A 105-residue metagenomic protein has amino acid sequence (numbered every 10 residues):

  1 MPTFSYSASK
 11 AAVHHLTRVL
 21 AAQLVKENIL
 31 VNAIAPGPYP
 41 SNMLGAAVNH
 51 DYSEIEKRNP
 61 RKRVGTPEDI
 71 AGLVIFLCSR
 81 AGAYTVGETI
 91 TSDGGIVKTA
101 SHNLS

Functional and structural regions predicted by a protein language model:
M1-S5, N28: Conserved catalytic loop/helix region of short-chain dehydrogenase/reductase
S9, T17: Active-site helix of classical SDR
A22-K26, A83: Alpha-helical segment proximal to the catalytic Tyr-Lys
K26, P36-N59, D69, T99-S105: A glycine/serine/threonine-rich, flexible loop-to-helix segment that serves as the NAD(P) cofactor-binding "lid"
L30-P40, C78, T91-D93: Conserved SDR Rossmann-fold cofactor-binding beta-strand/turn motif
A33, R63-A71: Conserved loop-to-helix N-cap of the C-terminal "lid" that shapes the substrate pocket in Rossmann-like
A71-G82: Alpha-helical substrate-binding/gating segment
I75, V86-S105: Short C-terminal tail/terminal secondary-structure segment of NAD(P)H-dependent dehydrogenase/reductase domains
